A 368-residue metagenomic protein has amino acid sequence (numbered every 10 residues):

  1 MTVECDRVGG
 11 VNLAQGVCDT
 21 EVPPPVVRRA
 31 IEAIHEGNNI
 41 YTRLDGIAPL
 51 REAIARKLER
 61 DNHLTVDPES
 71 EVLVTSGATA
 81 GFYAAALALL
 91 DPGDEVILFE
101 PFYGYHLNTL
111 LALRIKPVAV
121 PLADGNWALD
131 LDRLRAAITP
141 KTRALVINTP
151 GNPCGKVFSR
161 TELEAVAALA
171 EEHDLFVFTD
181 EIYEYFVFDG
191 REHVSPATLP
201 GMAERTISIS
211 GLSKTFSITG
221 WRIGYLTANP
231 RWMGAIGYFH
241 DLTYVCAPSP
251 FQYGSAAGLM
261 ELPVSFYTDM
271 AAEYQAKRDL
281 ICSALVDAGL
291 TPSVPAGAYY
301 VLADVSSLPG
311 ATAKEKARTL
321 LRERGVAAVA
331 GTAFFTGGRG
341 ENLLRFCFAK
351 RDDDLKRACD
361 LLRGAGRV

Functional and structural regions predicted by a protein language model:
M1-S76, A84, R133, E261 (+1 more regions): N-terminal small-domain helix-loop-helix segment of the aminotransferase-like
V8, L113, E172-H173, A288 (+1 more regions): Helix C-cap/helix->beta junction micro-motif
A88-L110: Conserved PLP-anchoring active-site segment centered on the Schiff-base-forming lysine
L111-V118: A short helix-loop-beta submotif of the ANL/AMP-binding
L122-R191: Active-site phosphate-binding strand-loop segment of PLP-dependent enzymes
R135-A136, A311, T319-A328, F334-V368: PLP-dependent enzyme catalytic core of the Aspartate aminotransferase-like
R205-G297: PLP-dependent aminotransferase class I/II
Y274-Q275, A288-R324: Conserved PLP-binding catalytic core of the aspartate aminotransferase-like
